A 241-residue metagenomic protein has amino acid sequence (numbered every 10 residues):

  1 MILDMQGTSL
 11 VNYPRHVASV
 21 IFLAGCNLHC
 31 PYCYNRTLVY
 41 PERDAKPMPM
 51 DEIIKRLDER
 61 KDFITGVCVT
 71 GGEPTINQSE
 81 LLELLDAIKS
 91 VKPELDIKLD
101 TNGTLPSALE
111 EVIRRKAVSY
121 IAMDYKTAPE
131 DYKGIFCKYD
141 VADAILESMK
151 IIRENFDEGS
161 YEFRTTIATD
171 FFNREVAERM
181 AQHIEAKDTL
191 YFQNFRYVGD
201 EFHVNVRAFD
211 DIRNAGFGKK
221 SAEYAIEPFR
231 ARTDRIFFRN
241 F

Functional and structural regions predicted by a protein language model:
M1-L3: Extreme N-terminal starter segment of soluble prokaryotic enzymes
M5, Q193-F195, F238-F241: Conserved beta-strand termini and adjacent loop/short-helix elements that scaffold enzyme active sites in alpha/beta
T8, Y13-M48: Canonical Radical SAM [4Fe-4S] cluster-binding loop centered on the CxxxCxxC motif and its immediate flanking residues
T37-V67: Conserved alpha-helical substructure of the radical SAM core
I54-F63, I76-R207, S221, A225: Conserved AdoMet/S-adenosylmethionine-binding subsite of the radical SAM
F209-F217: Acceptor-substrate binding/catalytic loop of class I
K220-F241: A C-terminal junction/extension of Radical SAM enzymes
